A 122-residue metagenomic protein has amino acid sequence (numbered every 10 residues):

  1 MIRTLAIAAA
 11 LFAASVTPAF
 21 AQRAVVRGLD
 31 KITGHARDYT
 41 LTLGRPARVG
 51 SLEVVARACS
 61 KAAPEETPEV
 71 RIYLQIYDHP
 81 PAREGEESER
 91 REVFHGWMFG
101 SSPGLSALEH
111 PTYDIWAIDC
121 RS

Functional and structural regions predicted by a protein language model:
I2-A9, T17-S122: N- and C-terminal low-complexity/disordered segments
